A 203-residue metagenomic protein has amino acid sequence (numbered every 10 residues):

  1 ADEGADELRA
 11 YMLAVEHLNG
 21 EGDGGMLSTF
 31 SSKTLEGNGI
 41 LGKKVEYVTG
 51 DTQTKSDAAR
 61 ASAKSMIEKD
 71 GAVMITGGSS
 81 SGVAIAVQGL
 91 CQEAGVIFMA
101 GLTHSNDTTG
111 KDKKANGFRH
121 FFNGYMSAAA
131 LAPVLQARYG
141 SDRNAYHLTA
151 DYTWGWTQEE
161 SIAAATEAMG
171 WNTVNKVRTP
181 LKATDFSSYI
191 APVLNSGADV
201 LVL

Functional and structural regions predicted by a protein language model:
A1-G20, D51-S56, S79-S80, L148-T157: Extracytoplasmic "Venus flytrap"
D6, G42-K44, A61, D70 (+1 more regions): Extracytoplasmic
R9-Y47, E167-W171: Signal peptide-proximal N-terminal region of secreted/periplasmic/extracellular or secretory-lumen proteins
T34, G39, T49-S56, N175-D185: Short beta->alpha junction loops
T49, Q53-V73, Q136-R138, T184-G197: Short, well-structured alpha-helical segments in soluble
K69-R178, T184: Extracytoplasmic ligand/sensor domains, especially the bilobed periplasmic-binding protein
T76, V202-L203: Structural motif
